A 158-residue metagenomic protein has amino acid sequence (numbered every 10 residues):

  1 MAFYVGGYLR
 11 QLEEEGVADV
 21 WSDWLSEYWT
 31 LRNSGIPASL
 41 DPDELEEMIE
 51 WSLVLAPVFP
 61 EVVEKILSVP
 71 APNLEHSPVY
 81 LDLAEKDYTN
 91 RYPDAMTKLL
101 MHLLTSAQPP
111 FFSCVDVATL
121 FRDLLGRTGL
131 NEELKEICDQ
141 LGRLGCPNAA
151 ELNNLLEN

Functional and structural regions predicted by a protein language model:
M1-N158: Non-catalytic all-alpha helical scaffold/repeat segments
